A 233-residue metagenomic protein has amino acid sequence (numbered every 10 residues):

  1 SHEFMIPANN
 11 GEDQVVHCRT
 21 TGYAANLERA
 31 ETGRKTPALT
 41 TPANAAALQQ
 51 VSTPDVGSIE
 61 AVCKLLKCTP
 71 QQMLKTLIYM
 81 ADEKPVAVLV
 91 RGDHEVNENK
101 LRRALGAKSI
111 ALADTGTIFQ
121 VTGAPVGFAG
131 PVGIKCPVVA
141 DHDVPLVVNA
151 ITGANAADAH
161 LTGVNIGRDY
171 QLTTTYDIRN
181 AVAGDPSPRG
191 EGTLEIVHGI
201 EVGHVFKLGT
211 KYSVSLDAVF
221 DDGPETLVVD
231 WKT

Functional and structural regions predicted by a protein language model:
S1-D217: Extended, low-hydrophobicity, polar/charged segments
A218-V229: Active-site beta-strand-loop-beta-strand hairpin of nuclease catalytic cores that positions key catalytic residues
